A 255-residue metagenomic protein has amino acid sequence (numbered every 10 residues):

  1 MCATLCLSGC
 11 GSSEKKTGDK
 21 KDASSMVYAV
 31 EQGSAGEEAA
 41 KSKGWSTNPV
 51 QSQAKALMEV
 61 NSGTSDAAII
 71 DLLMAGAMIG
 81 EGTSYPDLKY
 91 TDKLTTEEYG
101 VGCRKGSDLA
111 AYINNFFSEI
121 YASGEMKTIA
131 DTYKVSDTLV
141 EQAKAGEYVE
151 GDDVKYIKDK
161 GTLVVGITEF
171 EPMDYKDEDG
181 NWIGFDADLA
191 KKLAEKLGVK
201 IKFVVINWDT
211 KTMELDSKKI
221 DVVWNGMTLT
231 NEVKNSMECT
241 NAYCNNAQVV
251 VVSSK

Functional and structural regions predicted by a protein language model:
L5-G9: C-terminal motif of bacterial Sec signal peptides marking the signal peptidase cleavage site
E14-A23, G76-T96, K191, E195 (+1 more regions): Acidic, polar ligand-binding/catalytic clefts
K15-K20, I129, D137-K160: Bacterial Sec-exported substrate-binding components of ABC uptake systems
G18-P86, G106-D108, T228, N241 (+1 more regions): Pocket-lining segment of extracytoplasmic ligand-binding domains
V30, K43-P49, Q53, L57-E59 (+5 more regions): Extracytoplasmic small-molecule ligand-binding "clamshell" domains of the periplasmic binding protein/Venus flytrap
Q32-S34, G44, L94, K105 (+5 more regions): A mature extracytoplasmic/lumenal domain signature
G36, Y112-D137: Periplasmic-binding protein-like
T95-F116, V249-K255: A bilobed periplasmic-binding-protein/Venus flytrap-type ligand-binding module shared by bacterial periplasmic
